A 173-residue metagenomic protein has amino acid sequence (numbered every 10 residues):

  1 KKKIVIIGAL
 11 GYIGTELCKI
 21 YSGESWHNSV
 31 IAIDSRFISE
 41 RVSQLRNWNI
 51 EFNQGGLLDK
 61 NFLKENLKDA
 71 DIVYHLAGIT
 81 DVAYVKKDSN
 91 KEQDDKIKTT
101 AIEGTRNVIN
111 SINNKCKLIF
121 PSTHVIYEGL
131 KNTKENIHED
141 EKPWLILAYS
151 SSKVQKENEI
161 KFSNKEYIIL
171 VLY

Functional and structural regions predicted by a protein language model:
K3-W26: N-terminal Rossmann NAD(P)H-binding glycine-rich loop of SDR-like oxidoreductase domains
I7, I33, V73-A77, L118-H124 (+2 more regions): SDR active-site strand-loop-helix element
W26-S39: Conserved glycine-rich Rossmann-like NAD(P)H-binding loop of the short-chain dehydrogenase/reductase
S39, T80-Y84, Y127-E128: Short beta->alpha connector loops of Rossmann-like oxidoreductase domains
I50, L57-T100: NAD(P)H-binding glycine-rich loop region in Rossmannoid oxidoreductase-like domains and their noncatalytic homologs
L58, E92-N107, P143, L147 (+1 more regions): Glycine-rich NAD(P)-binding loop of the Rossmann-fold in SDR/ketoreductase-type enzymes
E103-L147, I168: Conserved Rossmann-fold NAD(P)-dependent oxidoreductase catalytic core, especially the SDR/UDP-sugar
W144-I168: Active-site Tyr-X1-5-Lys
